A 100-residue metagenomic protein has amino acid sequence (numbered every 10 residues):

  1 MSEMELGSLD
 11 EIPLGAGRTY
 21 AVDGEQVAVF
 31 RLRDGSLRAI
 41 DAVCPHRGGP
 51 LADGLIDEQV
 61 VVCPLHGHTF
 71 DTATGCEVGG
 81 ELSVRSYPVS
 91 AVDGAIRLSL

Functional and structural regions predicted by a protein language model:
M1-S2, G94: Generic structural motif recognizing short loop/turn segments at the entrances and edges of beta-strands
S2-L9: Short amphipathic
L14-L100: Rieske [2Fe-2S] iron-sulfur-binding domain
